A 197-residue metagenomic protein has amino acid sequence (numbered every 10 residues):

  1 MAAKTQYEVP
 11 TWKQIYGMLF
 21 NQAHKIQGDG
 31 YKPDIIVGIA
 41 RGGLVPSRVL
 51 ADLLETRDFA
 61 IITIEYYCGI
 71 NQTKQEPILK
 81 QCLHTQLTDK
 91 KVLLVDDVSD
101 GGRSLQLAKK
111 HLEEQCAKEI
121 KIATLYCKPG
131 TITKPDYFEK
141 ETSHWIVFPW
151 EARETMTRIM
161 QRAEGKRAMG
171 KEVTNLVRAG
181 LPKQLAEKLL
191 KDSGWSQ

Functional and structural regions predicted by a protein language model:
M1-Q197: PRPP-associated nucleotide enzymes
